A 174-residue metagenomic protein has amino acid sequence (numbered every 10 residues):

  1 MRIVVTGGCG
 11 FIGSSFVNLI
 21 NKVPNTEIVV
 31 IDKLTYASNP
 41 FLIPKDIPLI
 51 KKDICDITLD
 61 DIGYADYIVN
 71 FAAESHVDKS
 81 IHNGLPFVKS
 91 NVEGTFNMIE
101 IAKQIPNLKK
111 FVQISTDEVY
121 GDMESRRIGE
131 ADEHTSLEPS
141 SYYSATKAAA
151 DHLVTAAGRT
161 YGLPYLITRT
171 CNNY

Functional and structural regions predicted by a protein language model:
M1-N173: N-terminal Rossmann-like NAD(P)+-binding domain of SDR-like oxidoreductases, especially those catalyzing
